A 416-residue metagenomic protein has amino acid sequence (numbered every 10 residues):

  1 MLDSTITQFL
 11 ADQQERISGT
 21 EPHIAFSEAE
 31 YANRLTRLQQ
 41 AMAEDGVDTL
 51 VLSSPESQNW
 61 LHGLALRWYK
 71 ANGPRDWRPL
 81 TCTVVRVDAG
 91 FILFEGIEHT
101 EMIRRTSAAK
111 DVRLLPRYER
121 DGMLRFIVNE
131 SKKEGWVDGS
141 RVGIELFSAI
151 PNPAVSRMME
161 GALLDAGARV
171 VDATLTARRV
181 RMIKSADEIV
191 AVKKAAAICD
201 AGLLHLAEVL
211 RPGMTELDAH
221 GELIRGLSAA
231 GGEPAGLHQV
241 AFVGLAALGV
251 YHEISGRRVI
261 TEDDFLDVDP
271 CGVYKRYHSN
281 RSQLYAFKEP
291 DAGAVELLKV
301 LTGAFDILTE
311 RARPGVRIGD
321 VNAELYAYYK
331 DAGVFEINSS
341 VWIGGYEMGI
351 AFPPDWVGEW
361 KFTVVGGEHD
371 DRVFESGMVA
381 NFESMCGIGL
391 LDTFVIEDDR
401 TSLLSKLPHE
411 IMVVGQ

Functional and structural regions predicted by a protein language model:
M1-Q416: Active-site neighborhoods and metal-handling regions in enzymes and metal-associated proteins
